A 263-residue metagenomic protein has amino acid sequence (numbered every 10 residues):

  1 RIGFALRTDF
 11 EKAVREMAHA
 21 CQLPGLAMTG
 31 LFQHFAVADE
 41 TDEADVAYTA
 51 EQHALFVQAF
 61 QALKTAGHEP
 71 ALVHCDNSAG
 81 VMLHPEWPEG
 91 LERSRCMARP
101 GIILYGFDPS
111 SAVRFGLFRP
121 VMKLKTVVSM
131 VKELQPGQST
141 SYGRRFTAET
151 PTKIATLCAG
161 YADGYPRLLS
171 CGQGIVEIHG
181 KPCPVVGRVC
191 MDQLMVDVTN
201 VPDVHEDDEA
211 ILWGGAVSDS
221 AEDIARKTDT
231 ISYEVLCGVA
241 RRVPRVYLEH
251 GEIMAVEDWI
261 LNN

Functional and structural regions predicted by a protein language model:
R1-V127, L134-Q135, V256: Active-site loop/helix belt of alpha/beta enzymes
T126-S129, A155: Internal, well-ordered alpha-helical scaffold/interface segments that support domain packing or protein-protein contacts
E133-N263: C-terminal accessory subdomain/extension
